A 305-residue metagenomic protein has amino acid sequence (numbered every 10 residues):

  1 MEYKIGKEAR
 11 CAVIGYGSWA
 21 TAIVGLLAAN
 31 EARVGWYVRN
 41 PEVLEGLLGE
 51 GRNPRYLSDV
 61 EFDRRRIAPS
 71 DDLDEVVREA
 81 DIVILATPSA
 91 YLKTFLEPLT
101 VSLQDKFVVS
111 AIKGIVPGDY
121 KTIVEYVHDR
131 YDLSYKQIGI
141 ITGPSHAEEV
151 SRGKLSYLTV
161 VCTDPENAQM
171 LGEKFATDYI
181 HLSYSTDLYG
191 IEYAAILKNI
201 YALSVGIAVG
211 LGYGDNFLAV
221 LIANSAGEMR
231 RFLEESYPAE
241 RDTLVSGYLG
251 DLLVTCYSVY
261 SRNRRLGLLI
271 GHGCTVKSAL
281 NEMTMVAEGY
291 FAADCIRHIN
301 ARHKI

Functional and structural regions predicted by a protein language model:
M1-V60, R66-D71: NAD(P)+-binding Rossmann beta1-loop-alpha1 motif at the extreme N-terminus of oxidoreductases
K7, K198, V205-V209, E234-I305: NAD(P)-dependent Rossmann-like dehydrogenase/reductase catalytic/cofactor-binding core
I14, S18, A22, E42 (+15 more regions): Conserved active-site and cofactor/substrate-binding residues in soluble primary-metabolism enzymes
D63, S70-R78, I82-L155, L171: Rossmann-like NAD(P)(H) cofactor-binding subdomain of soluble oxidoreductases
Y91, S102, R130-S134, L155-D242: Internal alpha-helical scaffold of NAD(P)-dependent oxidoreductase catalytic cores
